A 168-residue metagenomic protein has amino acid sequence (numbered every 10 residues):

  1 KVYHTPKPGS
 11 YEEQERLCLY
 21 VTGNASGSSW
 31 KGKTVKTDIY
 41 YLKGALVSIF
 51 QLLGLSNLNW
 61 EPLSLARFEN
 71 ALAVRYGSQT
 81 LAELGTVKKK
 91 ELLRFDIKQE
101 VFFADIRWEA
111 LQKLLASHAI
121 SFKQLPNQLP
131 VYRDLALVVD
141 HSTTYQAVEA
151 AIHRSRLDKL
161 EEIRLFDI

Functional and structural regions predicted by a protein language model:
G9-C18, A25-I168: A carboxyl-terminal module marker
